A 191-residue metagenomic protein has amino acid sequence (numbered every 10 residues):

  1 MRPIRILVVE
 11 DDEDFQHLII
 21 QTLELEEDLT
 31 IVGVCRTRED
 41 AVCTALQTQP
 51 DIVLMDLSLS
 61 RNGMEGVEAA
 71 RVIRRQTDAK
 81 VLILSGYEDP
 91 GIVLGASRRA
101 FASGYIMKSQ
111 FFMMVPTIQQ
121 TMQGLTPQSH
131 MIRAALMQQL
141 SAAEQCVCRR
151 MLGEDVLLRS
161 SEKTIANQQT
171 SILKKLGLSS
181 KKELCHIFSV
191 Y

Functional and structural regions predicted by a protein language model:
E10: Conserved acidic carboxylate
D28-R38, T44, L178: Short hydrophobic/Thr-rich beta-strand motif most characteristic of the beta2 strand and flanking loop of CheY-like
C43, M64-T77, G95: Short amphipathic alpha-helix used as the core "switch/output" element in two-component signaling
D56-S58: Active-site residues of response regulator receiver
L84-S85, K108: Hydrophobic/aromatic residues positioned on beta-strands within the core alpha/beta folds
G91-I92, S109-M122, H130-M131: C-terminal output helix
Q123-L152: CheY-like receiver
T164, T170-Y191: Basic, Lys/Arg-enriched C-terminal extension of HTH/homeodomain DNA-binding domains
